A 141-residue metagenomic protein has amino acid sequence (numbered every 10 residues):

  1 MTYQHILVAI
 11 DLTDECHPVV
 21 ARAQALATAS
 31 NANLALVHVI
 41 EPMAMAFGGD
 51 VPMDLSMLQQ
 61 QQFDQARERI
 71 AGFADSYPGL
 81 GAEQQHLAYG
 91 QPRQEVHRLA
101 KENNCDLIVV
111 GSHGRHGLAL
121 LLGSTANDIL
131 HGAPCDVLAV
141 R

Functional and structural regions predicted by a protein language model:
M1, A74-I108: Structural beta-alpha unit
T2-M53: Small/aliphatic-rich secondary-structure junction motif
V37, Q84-A88, L138: General small-molecule cofactor/ligand-binding pocket signal
V51-L55, N103, A126-D128: Short, hinge-like loop/turn segments at secondary-structure boundaries
D54-E68: A short acidic, glycine-rich active-site loop that binds or catalyzes chemistry on phosphate/adenosine moieties
L107-H131: Glycine-rich, Arg-bearing micro-motifs that act as flexible, cationic patches
